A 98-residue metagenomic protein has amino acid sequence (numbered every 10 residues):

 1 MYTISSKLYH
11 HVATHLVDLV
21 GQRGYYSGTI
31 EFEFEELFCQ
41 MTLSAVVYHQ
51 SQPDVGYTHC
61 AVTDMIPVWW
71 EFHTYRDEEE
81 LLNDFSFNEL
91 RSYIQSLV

Functional and structural regions predicted by a protein language model:
Y2-T29, D54-V98: Acidic, low-complexity intrinsically disordered segments
I30-F38, L43-S51, T74-R76: Beta-strand elements of well-folded, non-transmembrane domains
